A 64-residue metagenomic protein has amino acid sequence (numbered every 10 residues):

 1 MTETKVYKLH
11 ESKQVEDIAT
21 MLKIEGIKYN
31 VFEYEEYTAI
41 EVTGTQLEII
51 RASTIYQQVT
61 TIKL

Functional and structural regions predicted by a protein language model:
M1, E25-Y34: Short, flexible, solvent-exposed loop/turn segments with mixed acidic/basic and small polar residues
T2-Y7: Terminal, regulation- and interaction-focused segments at domain boundaries
K8-K28: Short amphipathic alpha-helix segments
E11-Q14, T43-I49: Helix N-cap motif at beta-to-alpha junctions
I18-K23, I49-V59: Short amphipathic alpha-helices in soluble, non-transmembrane regions that often serve as interface/regulatory elements
N30-E33, T54-L64: Conserved short beta-strand edge segments in small beta-sheet-based binding/regulatory domains
E35-T45: A generic structural motif
